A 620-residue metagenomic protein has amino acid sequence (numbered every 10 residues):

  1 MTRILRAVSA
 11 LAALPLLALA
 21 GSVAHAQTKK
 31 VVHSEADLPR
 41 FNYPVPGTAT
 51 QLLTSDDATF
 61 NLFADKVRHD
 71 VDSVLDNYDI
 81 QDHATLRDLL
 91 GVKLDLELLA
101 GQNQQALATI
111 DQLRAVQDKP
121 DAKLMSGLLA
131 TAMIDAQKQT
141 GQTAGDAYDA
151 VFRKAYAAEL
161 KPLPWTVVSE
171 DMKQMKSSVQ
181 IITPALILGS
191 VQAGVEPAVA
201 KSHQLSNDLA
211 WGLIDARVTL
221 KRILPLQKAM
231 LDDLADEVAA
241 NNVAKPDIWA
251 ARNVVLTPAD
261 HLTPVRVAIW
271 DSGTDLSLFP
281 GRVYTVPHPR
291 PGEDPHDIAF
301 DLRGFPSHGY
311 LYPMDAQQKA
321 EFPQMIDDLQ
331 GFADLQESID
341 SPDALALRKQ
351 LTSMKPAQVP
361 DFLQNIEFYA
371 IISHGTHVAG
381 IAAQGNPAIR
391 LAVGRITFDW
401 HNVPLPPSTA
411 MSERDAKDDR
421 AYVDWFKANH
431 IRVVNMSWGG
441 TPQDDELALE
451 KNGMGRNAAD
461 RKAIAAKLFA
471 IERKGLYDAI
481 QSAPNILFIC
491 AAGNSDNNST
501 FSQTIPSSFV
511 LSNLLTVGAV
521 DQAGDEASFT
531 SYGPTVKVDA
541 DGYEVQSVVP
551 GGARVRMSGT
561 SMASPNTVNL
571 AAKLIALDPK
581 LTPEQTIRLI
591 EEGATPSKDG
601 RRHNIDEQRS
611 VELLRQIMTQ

Functional and structural regions predicted by a protein language model:
A49-D56, L98, V151, V167-V179 (+4 more regions): Subtilisin-like peptidase catalytic core
T59-S73: Helix-turn-helix repeat elements of alpha-solenoid scaffolds
L90, E97-A100: Residue at a conserved register position within TPR or TPR-like alpha-solenoid repeats
S126-V283, S341-V359: Protease zymogen maturation seam
R252-R414, L511-N513, G524-D525, S531-T535 (+1 more regions): Subtilisin-like serine protease catalytic core
N365, D399-I505, A553-S558, M562-S564: Substrate-binding/access-modulating region of protease and related hydrolase catalytic domains
N435, D578-Q620: C-terminal subdomain of the subtilisin-like protease fold in secreted/lumenal serine endopeptidases
N485, A491, T500-A576, K580: Extracellular S/T/G-rich loop segment that most often corresponds to the catalytic His/Ser-adjacent loop
